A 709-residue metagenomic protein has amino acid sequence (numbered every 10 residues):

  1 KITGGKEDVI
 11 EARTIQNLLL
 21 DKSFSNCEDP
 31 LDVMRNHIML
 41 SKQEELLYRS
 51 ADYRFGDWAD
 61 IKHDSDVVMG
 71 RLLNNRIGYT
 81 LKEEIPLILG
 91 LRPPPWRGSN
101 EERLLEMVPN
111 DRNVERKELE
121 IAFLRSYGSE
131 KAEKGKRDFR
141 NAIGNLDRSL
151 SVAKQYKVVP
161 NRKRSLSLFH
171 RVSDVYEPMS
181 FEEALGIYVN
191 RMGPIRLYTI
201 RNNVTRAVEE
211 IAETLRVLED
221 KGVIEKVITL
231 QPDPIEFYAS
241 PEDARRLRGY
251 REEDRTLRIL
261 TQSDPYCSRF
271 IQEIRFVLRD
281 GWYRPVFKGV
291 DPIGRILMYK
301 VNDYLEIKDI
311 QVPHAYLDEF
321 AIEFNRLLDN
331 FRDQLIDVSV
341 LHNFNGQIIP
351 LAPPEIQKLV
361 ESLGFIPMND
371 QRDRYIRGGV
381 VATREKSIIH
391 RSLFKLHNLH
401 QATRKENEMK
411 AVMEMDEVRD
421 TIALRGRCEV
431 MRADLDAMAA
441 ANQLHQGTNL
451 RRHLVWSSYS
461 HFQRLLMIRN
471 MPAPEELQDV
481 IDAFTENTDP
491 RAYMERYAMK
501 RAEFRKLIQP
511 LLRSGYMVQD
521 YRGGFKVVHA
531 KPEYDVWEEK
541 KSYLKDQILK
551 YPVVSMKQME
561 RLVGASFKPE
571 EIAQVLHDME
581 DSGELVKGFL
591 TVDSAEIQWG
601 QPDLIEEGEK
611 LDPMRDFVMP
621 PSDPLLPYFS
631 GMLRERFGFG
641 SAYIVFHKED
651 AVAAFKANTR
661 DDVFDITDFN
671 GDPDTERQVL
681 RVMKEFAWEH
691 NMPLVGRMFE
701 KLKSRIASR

Functional and structural regions predicted by a protein language model:
K1-R140, G144-S151, Q311, Q334-F344 (+7 more regions): Phosphate-backbone binding and catalysis cores of DNA-processing enzymes
Y79-L87, V158-M179, L230-R248, R451-I468 (+2 more regions): Short, cationic-aromatic polyanion-contact patches
S151-A153, I224, I296, L444 (+3 more regions): Short hydrophobic beta-strand motif reused across regulatory alpha/beta modules
R164-D233, Y516-S594: Contiguous mid-protein beta-loop-alpha structural module that forms a pocket-lining wall or clamp of enzyme active
E219, L351-E385, L576, E580 (+1 more regions): Terminal substrate-recognition subdomain of acyl/acetyltransferases
E225-W282, L585-S641: Non-catalytic regulatory appendages
C267-S268, E273-K288, I293-Y304, M632 (+2 more regions): A conserved beta-strand-loop-helix scaffold within acyl/acetyltransferase catalytic domains
K300-L363, F639-S641, D650-A707: Acyl-donor binding region in acyl/amide transferases
